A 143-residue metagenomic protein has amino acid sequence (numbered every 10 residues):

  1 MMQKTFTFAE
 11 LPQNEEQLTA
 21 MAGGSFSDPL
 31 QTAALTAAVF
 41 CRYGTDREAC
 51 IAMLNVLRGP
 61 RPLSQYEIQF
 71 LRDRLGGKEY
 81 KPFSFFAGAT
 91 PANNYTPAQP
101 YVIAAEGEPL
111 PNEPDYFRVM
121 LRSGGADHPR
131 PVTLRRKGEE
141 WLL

Functional and structural regions predicted by a protein language model:
M2-F85: Core segments of small alpha/beta cavity-forming domains
C41, P109-L110, A126-P131: Aromatic-enriched hydrophobic runs in primary sequence
A52, P97-A98, D115, P131-T133: Generic alpha-helix signal with a bias toward terminal, lower-confidence helices and secondary-structure junctions
I68-G125: Surface-exposed, charged secondary-structure patches
D127-L143: Short beta-strand edge/turn micro-motifs at domain boundaries
